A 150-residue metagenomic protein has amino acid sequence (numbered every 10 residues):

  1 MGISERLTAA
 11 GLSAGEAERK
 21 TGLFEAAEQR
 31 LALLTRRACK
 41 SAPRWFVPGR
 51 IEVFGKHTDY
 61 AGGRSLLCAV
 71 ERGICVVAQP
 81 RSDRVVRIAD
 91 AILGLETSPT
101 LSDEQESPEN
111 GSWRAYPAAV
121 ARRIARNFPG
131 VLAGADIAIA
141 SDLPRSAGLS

Functional and structural regions predicted by a protein language model:
M1-S150: ATP-binding N-lobe of GHMP and related small-molecule kinases
